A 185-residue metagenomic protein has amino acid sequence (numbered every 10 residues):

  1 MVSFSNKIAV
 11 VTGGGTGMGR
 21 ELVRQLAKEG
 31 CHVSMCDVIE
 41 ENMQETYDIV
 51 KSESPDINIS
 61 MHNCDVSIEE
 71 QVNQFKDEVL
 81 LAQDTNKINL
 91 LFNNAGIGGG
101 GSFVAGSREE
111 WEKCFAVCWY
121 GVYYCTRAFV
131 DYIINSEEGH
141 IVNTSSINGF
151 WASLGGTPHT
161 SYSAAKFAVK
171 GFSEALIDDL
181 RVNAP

Functional and structural regions predicted by a protein language model:
V2-S34: Canonical Rossmann dinucleotide-binding motif of NAD(H)/NADP(H)-dependent dehydrogenases/reductases, specifically
E29-E45: Conserved glycine-rich Rossmann-like NAD(P)H-binding loop of the short-chain dehydrogenase/reductase
E40-E41, N63-F75, R108: The beta1-alpha1 cofactor-binding region of Rossmann-like NAD(H)/NADP(H)-dependent oxidoreductases
N94-G99: Conserved NAD(P)H cofactor-binding loop of Rossmann-fold oxidoreductase domains
S102-F103, S107-E112: Substrate-binding pocket helix/loop in short-chain dehydrogenase/reductase
T126, A165: Active-site helix of classical SDR
S146: Residue(s) in the substrate-gating loop at a strand-loop-helix junction that position the organic substrate next
